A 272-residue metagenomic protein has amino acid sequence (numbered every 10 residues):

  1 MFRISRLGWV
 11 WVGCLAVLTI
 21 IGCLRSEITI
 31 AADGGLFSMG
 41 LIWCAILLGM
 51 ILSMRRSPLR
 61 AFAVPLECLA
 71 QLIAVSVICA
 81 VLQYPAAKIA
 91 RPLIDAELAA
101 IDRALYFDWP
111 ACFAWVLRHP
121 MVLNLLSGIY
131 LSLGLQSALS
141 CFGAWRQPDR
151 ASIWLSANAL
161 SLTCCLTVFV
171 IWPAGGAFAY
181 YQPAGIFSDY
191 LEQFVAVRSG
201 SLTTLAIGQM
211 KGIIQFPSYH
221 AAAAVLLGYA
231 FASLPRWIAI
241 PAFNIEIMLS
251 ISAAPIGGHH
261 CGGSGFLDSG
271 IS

Functional and structural regions predicted by a protein language model:
F2-I42, F62-L139: N-terminal transmembrane-helix/juxtamembrane module of multi-pass inner/ER membrane proteins
L15-L24, S76, L162-V170, N244-P255: Aromatic-anchored segments of alpha-helical transmembrane domains
I28-A31, M121, M210, S252-C261: Membrane-interface helix caps and helix-loop-helix hairpins in membrane proteins
G40-R55: Central hydrophobic cores of alpha-helical transmembrane segments in multi-pass inner-membrane proteins across all
A63-L72, A138-P173, A177-A184, A239: Interfacial segments of alpha-helical transmembrane regions
L139-R146, A221-A239, S269-S272: Membrane-interfacial alpha-helical segments at the cytosolic side of multi-pass membrane proteins
T167-L234: Membrane-interfacial catalytic/cofactor-binding modules of polytopic membrane enzymes
G176, Q215, I247-I271: Interfacial helix-loop-helix junctions of multi-pass membrane proteins
